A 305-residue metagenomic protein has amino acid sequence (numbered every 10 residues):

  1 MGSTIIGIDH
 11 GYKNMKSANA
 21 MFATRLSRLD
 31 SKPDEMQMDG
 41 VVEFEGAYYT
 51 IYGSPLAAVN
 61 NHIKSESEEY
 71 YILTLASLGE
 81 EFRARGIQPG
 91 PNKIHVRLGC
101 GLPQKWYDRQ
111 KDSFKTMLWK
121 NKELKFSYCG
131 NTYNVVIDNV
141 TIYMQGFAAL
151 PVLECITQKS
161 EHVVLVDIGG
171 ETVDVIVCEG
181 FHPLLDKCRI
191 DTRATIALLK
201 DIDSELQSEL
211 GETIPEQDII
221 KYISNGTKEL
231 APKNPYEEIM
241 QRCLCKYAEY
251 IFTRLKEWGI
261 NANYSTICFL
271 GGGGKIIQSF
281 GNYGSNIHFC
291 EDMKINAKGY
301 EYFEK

Functional and structural regions predicted by a protein language model:
M1-V163, H182-A197, Q217-K305: Nucleotide/phosphate-binding catalytic cleft detector across ATP-hydrolyzing and phosphate-transferring enzymes
V166: Phosphate-handling catalytic cores of nucleic-acid transaction enzymes
G169: A general nucleic-acid interaction/assembly signal
V175-E179: PRPP/pyrophosphate-binding module of the type I phosphoribosyltransferase fold
E205: A contiguous pocket-lining binding segment that forms or flanks enzyme active sites
L210-I214, D218: Short, basic interhelical loop/turn and adjoining N-cap of the next helix at nucleic-acid- or acidic-partner-contacting
